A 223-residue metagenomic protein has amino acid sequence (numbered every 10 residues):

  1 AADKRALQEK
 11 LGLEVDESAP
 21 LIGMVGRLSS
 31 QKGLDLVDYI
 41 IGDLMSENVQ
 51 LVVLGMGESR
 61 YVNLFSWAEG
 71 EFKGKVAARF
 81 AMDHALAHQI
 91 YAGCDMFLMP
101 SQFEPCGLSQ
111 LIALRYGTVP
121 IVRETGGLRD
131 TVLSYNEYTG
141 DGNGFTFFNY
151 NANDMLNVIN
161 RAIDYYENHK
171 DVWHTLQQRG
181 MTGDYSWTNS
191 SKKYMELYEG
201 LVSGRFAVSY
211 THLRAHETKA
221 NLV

Functional and structural regions predicted by a protein language model:
E14-Q31: Conserved donor-binding/catalytic core segment of Leloir-type glycosyltransferases
M24-S29, M56, A81, F148-N149: Conserved donor-binding loops in enzymes that form glycosidic bonds
S29-G42: A conserved mid-protein helix/loop that constitutes part of the nucleotide-sugar donor-binding site
V52-Q89: Nucleotide-activated donor-binding/catalytic signature segment of Leloir-type glycosyltransferases, i.e., the conserved
Q89-A92, M96-T175: Catalytic binding pocket for nucleotide-activated donors in carbohydrate/polymer assembly enzymes
K170-E196: A charged, aromatic-enriched C-terminal amphipathic alpha-helix characteristic of glycosyltransferases across folds
T211-T218: Conserved small/polar residues in nucleotide/adenosyl-binding loops
